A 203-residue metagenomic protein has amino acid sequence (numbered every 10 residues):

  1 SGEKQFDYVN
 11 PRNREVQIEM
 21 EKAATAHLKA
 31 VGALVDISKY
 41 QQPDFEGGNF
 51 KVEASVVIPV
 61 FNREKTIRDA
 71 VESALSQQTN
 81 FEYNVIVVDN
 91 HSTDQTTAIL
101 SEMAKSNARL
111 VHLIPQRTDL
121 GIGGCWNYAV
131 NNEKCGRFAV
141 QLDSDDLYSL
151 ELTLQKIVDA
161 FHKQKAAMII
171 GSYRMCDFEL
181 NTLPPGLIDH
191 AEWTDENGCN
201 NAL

Functional and structural regions predicted by a protein language model:
G2-E53, A191: Non-catalytic membrane-proximal stalk/linker segments that position and tether the catalytic domains
R68, D94-M103: Acidic helix N-cap motif at the loop->helix transition within catalytic regions of sugar-transfer enzymes
E72-E82: Short, acidic, metal-binding catalytic loop of nucleotide-sugar glycosyltransferases
D89-A98, T118: A conserved acidic beta->alpha catalytic loop
Q116-K134: Glycine-rich, basic loop-to-helix element that forms the pyrophosphate-binding segment of sugar-nucleotide handling
G136-L147: Short beta-strand-to-loop acidic/aromatic patch adjacent to the donor-nucleotide binding site
L152-P185: Conserved donor NDP-sugar-binding/catalytic core segment of glycosyltransferases
P185-L203: Short, flexible, basic/aromatic active-site loop/helix in glycosyltransferases
